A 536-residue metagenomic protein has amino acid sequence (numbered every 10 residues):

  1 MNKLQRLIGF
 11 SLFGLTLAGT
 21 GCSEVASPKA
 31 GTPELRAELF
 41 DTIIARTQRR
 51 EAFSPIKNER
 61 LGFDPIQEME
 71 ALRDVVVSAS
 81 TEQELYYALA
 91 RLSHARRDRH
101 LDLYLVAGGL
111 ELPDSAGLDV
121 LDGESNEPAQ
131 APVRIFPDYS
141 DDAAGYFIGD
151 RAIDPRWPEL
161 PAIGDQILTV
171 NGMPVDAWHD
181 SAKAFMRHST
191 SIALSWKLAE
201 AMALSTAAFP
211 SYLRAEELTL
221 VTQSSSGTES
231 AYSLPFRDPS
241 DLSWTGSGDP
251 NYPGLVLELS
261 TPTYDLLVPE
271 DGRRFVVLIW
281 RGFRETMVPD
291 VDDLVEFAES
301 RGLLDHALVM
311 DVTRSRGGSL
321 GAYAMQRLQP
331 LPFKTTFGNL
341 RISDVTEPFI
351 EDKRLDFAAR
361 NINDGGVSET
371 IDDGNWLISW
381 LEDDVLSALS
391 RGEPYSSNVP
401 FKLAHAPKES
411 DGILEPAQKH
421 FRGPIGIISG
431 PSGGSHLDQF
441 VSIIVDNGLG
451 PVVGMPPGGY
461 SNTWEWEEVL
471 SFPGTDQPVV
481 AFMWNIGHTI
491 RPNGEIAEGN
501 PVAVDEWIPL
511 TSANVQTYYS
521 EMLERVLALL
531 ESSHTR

Functional and structural regions predicted by a protein language model:
M1-I8: Bacterial N-terminal signal peptides that target proteins for export
G19-G21: C-terminal motif of bacterial Sec signal peptides marking the signal peptidase cleavage site
S23-V367, G426, P451, P456 (+4 more regions): Flexible, low-complexity junctional segments that flank or bridge functional domains
A45, S410-D411, D438: Residues that scaffold, gate, or flank divalent-cation-dependent active/transport sites
G248-L257, D372-L414: Long, low-complexity, polar/charged, intrinsically disordered or flexibly structured peripheral segments
I413-I428: Short, conserved helix/loop micro-motifs enriched in His/Cys and acidic residues
P424-N462: Extended C-terminal subregions enriched in glycine
H488-Y519: Active-site rim recognition segments
